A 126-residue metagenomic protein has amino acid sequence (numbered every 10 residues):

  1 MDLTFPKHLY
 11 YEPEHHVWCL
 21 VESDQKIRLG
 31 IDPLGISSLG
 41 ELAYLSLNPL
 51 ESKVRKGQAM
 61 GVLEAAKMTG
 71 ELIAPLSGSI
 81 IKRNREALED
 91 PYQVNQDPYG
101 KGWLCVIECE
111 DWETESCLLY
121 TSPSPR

Functional and structural regions predicted by a protein language model:
M1-H15: Interdomain regulatory linker/hinge segments that flank or connect interaction modules in polarity/junction/synaptic
W18-L20, K82, D111: A residue-level detector for short acidic-glycine micro-motifs
V21-E41, A65-K67, E71-A74: Short beta-strand-turn/beta-hairpin segments enriched in glycine/proline and small hydrophobics that form edge-strand
S38-K53, I73, R83-N84: Short histidine-centered loop motifs in beta-beta connectors
E51-A66: A structural signal for short beta-strand/turn segments enriched in small hydrophobics and glycine
L63-D97: Structured functional modules or segments
Y92-L119: Glycine- and charge-enriched low-complexity intrinsically disordered segments
Y120-R126: Conserved small/polar residues in nucleotide/adenosyl-binding loops
